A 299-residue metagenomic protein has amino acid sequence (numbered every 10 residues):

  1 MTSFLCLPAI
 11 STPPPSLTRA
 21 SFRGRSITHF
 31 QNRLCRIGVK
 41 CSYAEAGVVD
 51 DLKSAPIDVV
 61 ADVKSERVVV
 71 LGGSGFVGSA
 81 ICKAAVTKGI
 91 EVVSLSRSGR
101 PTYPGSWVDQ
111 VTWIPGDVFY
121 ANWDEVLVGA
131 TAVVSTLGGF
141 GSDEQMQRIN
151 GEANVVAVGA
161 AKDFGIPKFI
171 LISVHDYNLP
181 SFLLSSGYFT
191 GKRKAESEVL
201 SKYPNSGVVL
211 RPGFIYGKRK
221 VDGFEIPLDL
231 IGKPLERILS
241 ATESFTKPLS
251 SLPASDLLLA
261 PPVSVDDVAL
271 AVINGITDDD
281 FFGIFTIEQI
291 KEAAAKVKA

Functional and structural regions predicted by a protein language model:
M1-A46: N-terminal chloroplast transit peptides
Y43-E66: A short, basic/flexible loop-to-alpha-helix module at the beginning of a structural domain
D62, V68-V69, S74, S79 (+3 more regions): NAD(P)H-binding glycine-rich loop region in Rossmannoid oxidoreductase-like domains and their noncatalytic homologs
R67, G89-V92, P167-K168, S206: Residues at the starts of beta-strands that form the adenosine-phosphate
A85: Aromatic pocket-lining residues of Rossmann-like dinucleotide-binding sites
G139-E236: Glycine-/Pro-rich loop/turn segments that contact NAD(P) or position catalytic residues in Rossmann-like domains
I149, A153-V156, G191, R237 (+1 more regions): Substrate-positioning beta->alpha
D256-D266, L270-A299: Core catalytic loop region at the nicotinamide-binding pocket of NAD(P)H-dependent oxidoreductases
